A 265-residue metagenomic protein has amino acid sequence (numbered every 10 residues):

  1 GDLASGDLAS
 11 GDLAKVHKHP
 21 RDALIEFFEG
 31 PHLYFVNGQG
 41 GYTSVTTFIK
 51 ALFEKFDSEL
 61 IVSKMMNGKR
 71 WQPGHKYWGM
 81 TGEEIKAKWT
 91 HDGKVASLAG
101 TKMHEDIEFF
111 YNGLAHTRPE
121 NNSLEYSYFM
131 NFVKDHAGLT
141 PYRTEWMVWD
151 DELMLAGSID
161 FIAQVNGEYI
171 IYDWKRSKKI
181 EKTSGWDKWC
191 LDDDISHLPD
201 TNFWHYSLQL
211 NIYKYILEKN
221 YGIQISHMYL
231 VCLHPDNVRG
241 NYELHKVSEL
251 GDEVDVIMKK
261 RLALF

Functional and structural regions predicted by a protein language model:
G1-A14, R21-D22, E108, N112 (+5 more regions): Accessory terminal regions of nucleic-acid processing enzymes
G1-K102: Charged, glycine-rich intrinsically disordered N-terminal tails and low-complexity linkers that flank
H17-H19, H32, H75, H91 (+8 more regions): Histidine (H) residue identity feature
E26, L52, E59-K88, M103 (+5 more regions): Domain-wide signal for the mature, well-folded portions of proteins, strongly enriched in nucleus-encoded organellar
K88-I195: Catalytic cores of nuclease domains that cleave nucleic-acid phosphodiester backbones
P199-S207, I212-F265: Metal-dependent nuclease catalytic regions and adjoining charged, substrate-binding loops involved in nucleic-acid end
